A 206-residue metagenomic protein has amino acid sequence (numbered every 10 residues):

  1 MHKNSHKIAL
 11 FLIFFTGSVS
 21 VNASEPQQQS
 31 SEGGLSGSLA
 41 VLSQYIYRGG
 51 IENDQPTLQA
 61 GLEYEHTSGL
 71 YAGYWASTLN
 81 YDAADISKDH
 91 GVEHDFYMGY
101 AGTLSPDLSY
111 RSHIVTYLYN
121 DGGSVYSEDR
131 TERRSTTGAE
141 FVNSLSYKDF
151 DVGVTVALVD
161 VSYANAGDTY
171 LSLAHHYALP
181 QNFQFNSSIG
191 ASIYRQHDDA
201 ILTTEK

Functional and structural regions predicted by a protein language model:
M1-G34: Cleavable N-terminal export/targeting peptides
S24-Y81: Short glycine/proline- and aromatic-enriched beta-strand/turn motifs that initiate or cap beta-hairpins
G33, D54-L58, H90-H94, S135-F141 (+3 more regions): Residues that define the transmembrane beta-barrel architecture of outer-membrane proteins
L35, S68-Y74, P106-S112, D149-V154 (+1 more regions): Repeated loop/turn-to-beta-strand initiation elements of outer-membrane beta-barrel proteins
L39-S43, A60-H66, F96-Y100, I114 (+2 more regions): Residues on the lipid-exposed face of transmembrane beta-strands in outer-membrane beta-barrel proteins
V41-Y47, H66, A76-N80, G102 (+4 more regions): Transmembrane beta-strands of outer-membrane beta-barrel pores
L70-P106, Y110-S135: Surface-exposed loop and membrane-interface regions of Gram-negative outer-membrane beta-barrel proteins
D149-K206: Outer-membrane beta-barrel transmembrane domain signature
